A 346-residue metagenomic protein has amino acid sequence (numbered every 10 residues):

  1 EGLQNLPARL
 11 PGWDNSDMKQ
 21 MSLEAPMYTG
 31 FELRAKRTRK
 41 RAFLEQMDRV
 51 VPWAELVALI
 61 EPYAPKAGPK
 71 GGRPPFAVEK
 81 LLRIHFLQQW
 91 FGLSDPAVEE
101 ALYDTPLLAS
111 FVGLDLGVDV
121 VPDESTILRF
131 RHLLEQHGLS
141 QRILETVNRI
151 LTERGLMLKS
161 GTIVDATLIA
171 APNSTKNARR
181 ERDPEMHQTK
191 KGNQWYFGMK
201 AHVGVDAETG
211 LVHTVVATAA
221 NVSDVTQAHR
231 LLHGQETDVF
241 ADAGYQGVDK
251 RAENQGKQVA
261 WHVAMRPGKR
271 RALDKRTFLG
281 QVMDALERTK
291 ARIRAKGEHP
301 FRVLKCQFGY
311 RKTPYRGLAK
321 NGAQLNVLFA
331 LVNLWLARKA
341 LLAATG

Functional and structural regions predicted by a protein language model:
E1, L6-Y28, V51, V78-E79 (+8 more regions): Polybasic low-complexity intrinsically disordered regions
P26, T237-D238, A243-A319, A323: Helix-centered, glycine/charged polyanion-binding patches within enzymatic domains that contact phosphate-containing
K36-F86, W90-F91: Basic, short loop/linker segments at the boundary and entry of helix-turn-helix/winged-helix-like folds
E55, E99-E100, S110, V263 (+1 more regions): A detector of single, family-specific signature residues that are central to catalytic or substrate-handling motifs
V57-P65, N148, F301, K305: Amphipathic, well-packed alpha-helical segments that form the structural scaffold of globular domains
G71-V78, Y315-L325: Structural motif
A340-G346: A short, flexible helix-boundary coil/loop motif
